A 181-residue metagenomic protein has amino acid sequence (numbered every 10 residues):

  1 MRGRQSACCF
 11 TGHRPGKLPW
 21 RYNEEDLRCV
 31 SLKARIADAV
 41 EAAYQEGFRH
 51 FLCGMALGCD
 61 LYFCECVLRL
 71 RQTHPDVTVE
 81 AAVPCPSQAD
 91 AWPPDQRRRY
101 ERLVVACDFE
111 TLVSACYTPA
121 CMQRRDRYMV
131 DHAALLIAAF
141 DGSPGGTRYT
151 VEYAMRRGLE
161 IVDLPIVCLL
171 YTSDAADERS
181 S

Functional and structural regions predicted by a protein language model:
M1-L170: Acidic/glycine-enriched connector segments
Y171-A176: Conserved small/polar residues in nucleotide/adenosyl-binding loops
